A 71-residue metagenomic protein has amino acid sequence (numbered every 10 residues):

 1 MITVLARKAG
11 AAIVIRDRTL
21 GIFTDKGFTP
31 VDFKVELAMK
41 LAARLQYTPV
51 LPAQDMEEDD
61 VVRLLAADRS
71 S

Functional and structural regions predicted by a protein language model:
M1-A66: Extracytoplasmic small-molecule ligand-binding "clamshell" domains of the periplasmic binding protein/Venus flytrap
